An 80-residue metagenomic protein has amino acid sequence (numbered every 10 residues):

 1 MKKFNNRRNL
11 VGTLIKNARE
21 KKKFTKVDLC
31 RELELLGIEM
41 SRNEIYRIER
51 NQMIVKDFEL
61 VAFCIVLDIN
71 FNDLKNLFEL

Functional and structural regions predicted by a protein language model:
M1-K22: A short, Lys/Arg-rich alpha-helix, primarily the initiator
T13, N17, R31, R47 (+1 more regions): DNA-binding alpha-helical recognition surfaces that contact promoter or target DNA
L14, T25, K56-E59, N70: Residues that mark the N-terminal boundary/hinge immediately upstream of a DNA-recognition element
E20, E34-L35, R50, E79: Residue-level detection of the helix-turn-helix DNA-binding "recognition helix"
K23-R47: Short alpha-helical DNA-recognition segment
L29, E59-L67, L74-K75: Hydrophobic micro-packing sites on short alpha-helices
R50-A62: Short, basic-rich loop-to-helix N-cap that marks the start of a DNA-contacting helix
